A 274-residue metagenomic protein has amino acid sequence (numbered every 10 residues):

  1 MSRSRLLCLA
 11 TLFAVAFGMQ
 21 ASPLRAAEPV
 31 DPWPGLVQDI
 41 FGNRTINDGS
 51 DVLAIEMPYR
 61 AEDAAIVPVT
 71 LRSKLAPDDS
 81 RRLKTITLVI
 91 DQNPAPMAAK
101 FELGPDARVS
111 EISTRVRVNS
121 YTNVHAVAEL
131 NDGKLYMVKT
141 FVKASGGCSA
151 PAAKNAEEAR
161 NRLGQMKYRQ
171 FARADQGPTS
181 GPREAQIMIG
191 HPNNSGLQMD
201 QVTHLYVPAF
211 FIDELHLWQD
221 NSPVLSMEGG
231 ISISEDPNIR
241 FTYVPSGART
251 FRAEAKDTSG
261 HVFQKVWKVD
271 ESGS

Functional and structural regions predicted by a protein language model:
M1-A10: Bacterial N-terminal signal peptides that target proteins for export
L9-G18: Bacterial N-terminal signal peptides
V37-A64, E158-P182: N-terminal edge beta-strand
E56, P68-P77, E184-P192, D200-L205: Short edge beta-strand/loop segments characteristic of extracellular beta-sandwich folds
G104-I112, I231-R240: Aromatic sugar-binding surface patches on proteins that engage polysaccharides or sugar-phosphate polymers
R115-Y121, T242-A248: Surface-exposed, short loops/turns at beta-strand junctions within beta-sandwich domains
L130-M137, K256-K265: Short acidic/polar inter-strand loop motif in beta-rich domains
S145-K167, S272-S274: Low-complexity, Pro/Ser/Thr- and charge-rich linker/hinge segments at domain boundaries
